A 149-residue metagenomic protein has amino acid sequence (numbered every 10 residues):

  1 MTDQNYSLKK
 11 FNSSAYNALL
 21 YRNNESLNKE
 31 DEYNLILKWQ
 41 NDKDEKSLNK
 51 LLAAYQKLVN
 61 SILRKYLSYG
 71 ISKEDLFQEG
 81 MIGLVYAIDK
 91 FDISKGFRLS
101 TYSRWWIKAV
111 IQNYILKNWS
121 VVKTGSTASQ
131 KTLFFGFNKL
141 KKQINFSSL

Functional and structural regions predicted by a protein language model:
T2-T124, A128, T132-I144: Alpha-helical promoter-recognition and RNA polymerase-docking modules of transcription initiation factors, dominated by
N145-L149: Short, intrinsically disordered, charge-balanced linker/junction segments flanking boundaries in proteins
